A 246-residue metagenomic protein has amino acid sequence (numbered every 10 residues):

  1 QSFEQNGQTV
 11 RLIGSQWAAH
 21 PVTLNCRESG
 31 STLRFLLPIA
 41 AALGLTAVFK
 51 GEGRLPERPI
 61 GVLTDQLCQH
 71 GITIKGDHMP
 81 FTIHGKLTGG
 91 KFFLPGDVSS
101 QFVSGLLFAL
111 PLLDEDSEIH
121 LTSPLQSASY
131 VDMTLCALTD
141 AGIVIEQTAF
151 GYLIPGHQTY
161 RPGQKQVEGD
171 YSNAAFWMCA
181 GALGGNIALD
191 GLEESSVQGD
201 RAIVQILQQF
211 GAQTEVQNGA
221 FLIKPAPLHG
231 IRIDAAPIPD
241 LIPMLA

Functional and structural regions predicted by a protein language model:
Q1-A246: Short, structured segments at the rim of ligand-binding sites
